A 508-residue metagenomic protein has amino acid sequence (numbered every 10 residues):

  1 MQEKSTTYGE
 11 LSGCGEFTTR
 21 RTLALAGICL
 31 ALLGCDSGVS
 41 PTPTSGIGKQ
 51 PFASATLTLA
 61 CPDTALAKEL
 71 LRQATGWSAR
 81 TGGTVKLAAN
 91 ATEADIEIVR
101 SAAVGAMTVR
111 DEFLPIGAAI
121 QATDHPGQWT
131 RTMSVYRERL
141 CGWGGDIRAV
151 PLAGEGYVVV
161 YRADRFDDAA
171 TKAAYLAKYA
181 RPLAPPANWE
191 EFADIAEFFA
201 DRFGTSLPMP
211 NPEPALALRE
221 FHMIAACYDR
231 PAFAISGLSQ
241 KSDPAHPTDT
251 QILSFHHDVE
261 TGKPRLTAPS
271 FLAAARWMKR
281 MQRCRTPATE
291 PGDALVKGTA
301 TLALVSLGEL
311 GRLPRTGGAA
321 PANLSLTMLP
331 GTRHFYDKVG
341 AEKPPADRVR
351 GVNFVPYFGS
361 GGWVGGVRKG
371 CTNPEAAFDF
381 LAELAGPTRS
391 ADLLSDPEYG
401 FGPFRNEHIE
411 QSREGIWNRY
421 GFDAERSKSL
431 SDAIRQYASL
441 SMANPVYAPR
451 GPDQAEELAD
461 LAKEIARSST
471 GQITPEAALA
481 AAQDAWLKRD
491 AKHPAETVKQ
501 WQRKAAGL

Functional and structural regions predicted by a protein language model:
G15, L25-E112, A122-W129, A170-K172 (+3 more regions): Conserved N-terminal structural module of periplasmic/extracytoplasmic solute-binding proteins
R20-A24: N-terminal export leaders
G48, A102-Y161, T327, D337-V352: Hinge/lid segment of periplasmic solute-binding proteins
A55, E69, Q73, G83 (+3 more regions): Short amphipathic alpha-helical coupling segments at ligand-binding clamshell hinges and other catalytic/signaling
C141-L152, W189-E260: Extracytoplasmic/periplasmic solute-binding protein
A193-A196, P231-E290, L324-H334, P345-R348: Glycine-centered hinge/linker elements that transmit conformational signals in sensory and ligand-binding systems
R283, G317-H408: Extracytoplasmic/periplasmic substrate-recognition and gating elements
K338-R350, S395-R467, A495-L508: Long, aromatic- and glycine/proline-rich binding clefts that accommodate carbohydrate-like moieties
